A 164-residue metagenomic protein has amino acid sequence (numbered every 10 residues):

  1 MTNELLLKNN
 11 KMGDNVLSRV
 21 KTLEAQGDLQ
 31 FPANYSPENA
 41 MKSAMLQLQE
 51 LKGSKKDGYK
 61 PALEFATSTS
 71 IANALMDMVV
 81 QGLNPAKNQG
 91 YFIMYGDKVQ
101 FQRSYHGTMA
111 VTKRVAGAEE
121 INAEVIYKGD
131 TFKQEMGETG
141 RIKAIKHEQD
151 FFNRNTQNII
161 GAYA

Functional and structural regions predicted by a protein language model:
M1-Q26: Glycine- and charge-rich intrinsically disordered segments
S18-A164: Binding-interface segments
